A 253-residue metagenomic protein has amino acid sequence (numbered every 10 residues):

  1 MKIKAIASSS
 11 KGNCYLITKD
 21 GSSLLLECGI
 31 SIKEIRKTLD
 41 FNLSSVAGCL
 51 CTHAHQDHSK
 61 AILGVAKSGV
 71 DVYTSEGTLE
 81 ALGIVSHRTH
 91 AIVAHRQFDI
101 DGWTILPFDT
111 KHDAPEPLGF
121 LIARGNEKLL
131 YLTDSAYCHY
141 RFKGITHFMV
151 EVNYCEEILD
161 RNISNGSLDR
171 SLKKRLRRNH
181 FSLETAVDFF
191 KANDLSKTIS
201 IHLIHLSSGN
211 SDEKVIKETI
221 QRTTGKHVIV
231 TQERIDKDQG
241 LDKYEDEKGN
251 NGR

Functional and structural regions predicted by a protein language model:
M1-L39, P117-D134, H147, E156: Conserved beta-strand hairpin/beta-sheet module of binuclear metal-dependent hydrolase folds, prominently
I17, E27, H53, I105 (+5 more regions): Divalent metal-coordination and catalytic microenvironments
S31-G77: Active-site metal-binding motif and surrounding structural segment of the metallo-beta-lactamase
H55-S59, E80-A81, A114-P115, C138-Y140 (+2 more regions): Active-site environment of divalent metal-dependent phosphoester hydrolases
K60-G69, I84, S211-E218: Metal-dependent catalytic neighborhoods of phosphoester/phosphodiester hydrolases
T74-N126: Metallo-beta-lactamase
R96-F98, G102-H112, R124-E127, S135-Y137 (+1 more regions): Conserved catalytic scaffold of divalent metal-dependent phosphoesterases
K143-E233: Cap/insert and terminal regions of metallo-dependent hydrolase folds
